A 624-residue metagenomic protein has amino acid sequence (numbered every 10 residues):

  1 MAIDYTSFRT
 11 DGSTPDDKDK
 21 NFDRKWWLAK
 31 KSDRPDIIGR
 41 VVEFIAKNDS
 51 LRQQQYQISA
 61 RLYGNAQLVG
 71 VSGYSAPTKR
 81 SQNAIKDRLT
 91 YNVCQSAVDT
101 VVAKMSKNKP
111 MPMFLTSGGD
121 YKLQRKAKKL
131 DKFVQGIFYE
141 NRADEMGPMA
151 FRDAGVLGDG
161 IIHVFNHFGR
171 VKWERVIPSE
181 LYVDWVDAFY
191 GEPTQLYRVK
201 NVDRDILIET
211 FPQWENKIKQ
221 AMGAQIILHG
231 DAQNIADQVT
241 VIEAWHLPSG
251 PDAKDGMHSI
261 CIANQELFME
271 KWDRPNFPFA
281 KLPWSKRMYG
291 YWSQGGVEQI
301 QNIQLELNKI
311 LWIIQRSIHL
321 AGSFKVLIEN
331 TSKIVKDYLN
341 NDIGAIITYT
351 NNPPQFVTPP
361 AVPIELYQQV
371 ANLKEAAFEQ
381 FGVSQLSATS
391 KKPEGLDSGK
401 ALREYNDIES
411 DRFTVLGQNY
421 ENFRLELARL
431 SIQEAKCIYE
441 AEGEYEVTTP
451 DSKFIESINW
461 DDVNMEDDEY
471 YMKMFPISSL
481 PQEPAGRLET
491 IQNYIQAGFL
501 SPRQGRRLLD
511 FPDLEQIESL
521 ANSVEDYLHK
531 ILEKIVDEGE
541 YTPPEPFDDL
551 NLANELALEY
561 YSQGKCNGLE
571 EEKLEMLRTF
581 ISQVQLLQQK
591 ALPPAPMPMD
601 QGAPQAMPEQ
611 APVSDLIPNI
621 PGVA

Functional and structural regions predicted by a protein language model:
M1-A263, E365-N372, D462-M465, A485 (+4 more regions): Extended, helix-rich architectural segments
R88-V134, I162, N166, A263-Y289 (+1 more regions): Long amphipathic alpha-helical segments
G290-S293, V297: Long, internal scaffold/assembly segments composed of regular secondary structure
R503-Q504, L508-I531, Q563-P598: Long, highly charged low-complexity segments enriched in Glu/Asp and Lys/Arg with interspersed Ser/Thr
E540-F547, K565-E571: Charged, low-complexity interaction regions
P546-L558: Short amphipathic alpha-helical heptad-repeat segments
Q605-A624: Long, low-complexity, intrinsically disordered segments
